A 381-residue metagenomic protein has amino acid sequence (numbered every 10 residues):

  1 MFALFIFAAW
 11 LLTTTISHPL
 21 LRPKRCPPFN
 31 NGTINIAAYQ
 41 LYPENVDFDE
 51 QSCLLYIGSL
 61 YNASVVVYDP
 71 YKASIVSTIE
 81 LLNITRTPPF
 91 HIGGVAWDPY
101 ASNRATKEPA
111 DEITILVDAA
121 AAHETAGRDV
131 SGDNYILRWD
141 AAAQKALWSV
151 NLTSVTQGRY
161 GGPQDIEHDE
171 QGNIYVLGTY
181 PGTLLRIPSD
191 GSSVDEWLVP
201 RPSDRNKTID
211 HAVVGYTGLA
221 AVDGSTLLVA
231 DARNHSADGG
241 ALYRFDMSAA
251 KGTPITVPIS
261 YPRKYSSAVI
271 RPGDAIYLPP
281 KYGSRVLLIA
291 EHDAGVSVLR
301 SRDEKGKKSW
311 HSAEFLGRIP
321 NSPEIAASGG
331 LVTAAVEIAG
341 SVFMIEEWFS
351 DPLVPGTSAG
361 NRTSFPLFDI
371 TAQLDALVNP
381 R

Functional and structural regions predicted by a protein language model:
M1-L21: Fungal secretory targeting signals
L21-L41: A short helix->beta-strand "capping" segment at the edge of beta-propeller domains
P28-N30, A122-Q171, L177, T183: Asp-box/WD-like beta-propeller blade repeats and closely related beta-sheet repeat scaffolds
N30-N35, S74-I84, A146-T153, V194-S203 (+3 more regions): Beta-propeller fold detector
A38-S52, I84-T114, L152-I174, S203-L227 (+4 more regions): Beta-rich, blade/repeat-based domains predominating in secreted/periplasmic proteins but also intracellular
L60, D118-A120, T179-P181, S189 (+5 more regions): Short loop/turn segments immediately following the C-termini of beta-strands
D69-A73, D140-K145, P188-S192, D246-K251 (+2 more regions): Short loop/turn segments that connect beta-strands within beta-propeller blades
V130-Q144, L242-D246, R302, S358-L377: Beta-propeller blade signature
